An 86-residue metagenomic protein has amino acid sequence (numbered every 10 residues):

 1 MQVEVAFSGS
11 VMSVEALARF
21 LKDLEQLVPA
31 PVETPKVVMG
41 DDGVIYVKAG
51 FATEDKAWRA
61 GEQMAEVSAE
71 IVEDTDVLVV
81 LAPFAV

Functional and structural regions predicted by a protein language model:
M1-E15: N-terminal presequence-like segments and adjacent domain-start helices
A16-K22: Acidic-basic catalytic patches of nuclease active cores, encompassing PD-(D/E)XK and other metal-cofactor nuclease
K22-E33, I71-D76: Short secondary-structure junctions
Q26-Y46: Short edge beta-strands and adjacent turn/loop segments
I45-E62: A short interface-forming secondary-structure element
W58-D74: An amphipathic, aromatic/His-enriched active-site/gating alpha helix that lines ligand/cofactor pockets
A69-V86: A short amphipathic beta-strand at an alpha->beta junction
